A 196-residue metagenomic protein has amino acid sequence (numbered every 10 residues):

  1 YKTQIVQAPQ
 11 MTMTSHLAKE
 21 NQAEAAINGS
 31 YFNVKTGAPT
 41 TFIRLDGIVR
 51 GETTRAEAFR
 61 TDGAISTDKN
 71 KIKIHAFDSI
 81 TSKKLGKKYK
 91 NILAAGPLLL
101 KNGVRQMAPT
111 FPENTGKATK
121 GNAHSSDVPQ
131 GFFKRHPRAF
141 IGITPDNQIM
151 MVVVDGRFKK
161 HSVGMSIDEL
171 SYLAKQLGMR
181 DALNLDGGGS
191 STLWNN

Functional and structural regions predicted by a protein language model:
Y1-A76: Zymogen propeptides
E24-N28, G63-S66, K73-I74, F140-G142 (+3 more regions): Structural recognition of the beta-strand scaffold that forms the well-ordered cores of secreted hydrolase catalytic
S30-K35, T81, N147, G156-K159 (+1 more regions): Solvent-exposed loop/turn segments at secondary-structure junctions within structured extracellular/periplasmic domains
V34-P39, H75-A76, K83-L85, A108-P109 (+2 more regions): Extracytoplasmic/secreted cell-surface and envelope-processing proteins
K35, S66-K73, F77, K101-G103 (+2 more regions): Short acidic-glycine loop/turn motifs at beta-strand connectors
R60, K69, N91-A94, L99 (+2 more regions): Short gly/pro-enriched beta-turn/loop segments at secondary-structure junctions
G103-R105, T110-F111, G116-Q176: Domain-core and long-helix interface of multi-subunit machines
S171-N196: Charged catalytic cores and adjacent phosphate/nucleic-acid-binding surfaces used for phosphate/nucleic-acid chemistry
